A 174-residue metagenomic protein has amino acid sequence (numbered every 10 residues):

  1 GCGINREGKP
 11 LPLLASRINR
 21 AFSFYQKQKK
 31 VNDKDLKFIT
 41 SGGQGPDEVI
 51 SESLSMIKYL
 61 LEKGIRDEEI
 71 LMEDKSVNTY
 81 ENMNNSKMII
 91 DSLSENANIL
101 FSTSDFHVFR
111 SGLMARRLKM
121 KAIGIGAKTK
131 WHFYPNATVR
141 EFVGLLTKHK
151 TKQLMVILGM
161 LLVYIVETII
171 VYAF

Functional and structural regions predicted by a protein language model:
G1-A137: A structural signal for short, hydrophobic/glycine-enriched beta-strand patches
I57, R117-L118, F142-K148, T168-Y172: Short, highly charged low-complexity linear segments
E81, N136, V143, M160-V163 (+1 more regions): Short, surface-exposed, charged/polar-biased interaction segments
K128-V156: Cytosolic-side membrane-insertion boundary helix
T147-F174: C-terminal single-pass membrane-anchor helix
